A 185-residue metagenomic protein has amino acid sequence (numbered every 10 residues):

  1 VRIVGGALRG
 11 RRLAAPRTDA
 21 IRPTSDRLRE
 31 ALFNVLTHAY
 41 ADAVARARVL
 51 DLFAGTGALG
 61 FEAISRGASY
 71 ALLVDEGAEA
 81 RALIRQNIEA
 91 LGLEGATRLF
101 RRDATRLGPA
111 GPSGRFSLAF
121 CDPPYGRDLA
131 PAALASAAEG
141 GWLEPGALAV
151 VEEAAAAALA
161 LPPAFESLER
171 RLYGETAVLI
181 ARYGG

Functional and structural regions predicted by a protein language model:
V1-G185: Class I S-adenosyl-L-methionine-dependent methyltransferase catalytic core
